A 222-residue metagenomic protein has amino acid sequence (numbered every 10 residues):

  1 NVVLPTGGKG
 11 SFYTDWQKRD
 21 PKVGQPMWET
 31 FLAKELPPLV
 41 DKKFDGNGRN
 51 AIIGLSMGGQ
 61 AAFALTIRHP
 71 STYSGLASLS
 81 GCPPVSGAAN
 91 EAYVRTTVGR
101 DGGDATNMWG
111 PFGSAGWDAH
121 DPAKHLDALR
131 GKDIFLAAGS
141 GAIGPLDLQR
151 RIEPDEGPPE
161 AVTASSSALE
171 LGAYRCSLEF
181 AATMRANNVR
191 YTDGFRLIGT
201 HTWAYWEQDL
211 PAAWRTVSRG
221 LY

Functional and structural regions predicted by a protein language model:
N1-Y222: Non-catalytic cap/lid and distal C-terminal segments of serine-dependent acyl enzymes
